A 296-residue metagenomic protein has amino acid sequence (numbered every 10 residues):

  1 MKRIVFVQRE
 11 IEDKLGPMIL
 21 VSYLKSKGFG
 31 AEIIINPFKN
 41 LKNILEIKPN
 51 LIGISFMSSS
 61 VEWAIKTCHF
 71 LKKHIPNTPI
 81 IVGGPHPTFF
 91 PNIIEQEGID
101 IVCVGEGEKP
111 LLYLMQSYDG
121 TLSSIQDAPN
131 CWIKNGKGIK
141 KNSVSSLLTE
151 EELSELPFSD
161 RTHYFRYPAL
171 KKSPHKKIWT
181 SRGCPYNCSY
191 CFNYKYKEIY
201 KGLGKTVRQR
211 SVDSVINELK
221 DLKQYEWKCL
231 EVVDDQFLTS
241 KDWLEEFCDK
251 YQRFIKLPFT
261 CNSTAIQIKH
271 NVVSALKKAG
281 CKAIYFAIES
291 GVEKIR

Functional and structural regions predicted by a protein language model:
M1, I44-E46, D221-W227: Glycine-rich phosphate/diphosphate-binding loops that line cofactor/substrate pockets in enzymes
M1-R3, S173-P174: A short, charged/proline- and glycine-enriched loop that marks the coil->beta-strand transition at the N-terminal
K2-R3, R9-E10, L20-Y23, K27-T149: Glycine-rich beta-alpha loop elements in corrinoid/cobalamin-binding modules across cobalamin-dependent enzymes
V7, I54, V104-G105, S181 (+2 more regions): Active-site-adjacent beta-strand anchor residues
R9-D13, E246: Short polar catalytic/cofactor-binding loops
E12-I19, S214: Conserved alpha-helical elements of sugar-nucleotide-dependent glycosyltransferases
P17-M18, A64-I65, E108, K241-E245 (+1 more regions): Conserved strand-to-helix beginnings and helix N-cap segments that scaffold or border functional pockets
E151-S154, F158-R296: Radical SAM [4Fe-4S] cluster-binding motif and immediate context
